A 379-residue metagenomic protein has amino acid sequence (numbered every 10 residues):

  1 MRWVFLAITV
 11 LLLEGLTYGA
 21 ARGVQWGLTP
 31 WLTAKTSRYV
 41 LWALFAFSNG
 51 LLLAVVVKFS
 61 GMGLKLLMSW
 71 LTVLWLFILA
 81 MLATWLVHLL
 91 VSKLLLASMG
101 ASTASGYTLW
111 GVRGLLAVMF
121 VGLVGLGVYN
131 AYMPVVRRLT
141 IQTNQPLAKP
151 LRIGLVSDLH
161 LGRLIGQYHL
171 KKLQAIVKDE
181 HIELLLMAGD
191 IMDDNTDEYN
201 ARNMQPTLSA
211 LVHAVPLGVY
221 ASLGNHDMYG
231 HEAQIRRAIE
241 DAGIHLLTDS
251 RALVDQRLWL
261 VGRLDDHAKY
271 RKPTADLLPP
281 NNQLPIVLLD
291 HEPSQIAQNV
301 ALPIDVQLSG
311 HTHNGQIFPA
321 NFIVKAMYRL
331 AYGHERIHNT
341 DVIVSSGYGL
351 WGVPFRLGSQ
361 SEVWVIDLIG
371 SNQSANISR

Functional and structural regions predicted by a protein language model:
M1-Y132, N376: Non-catalytic terminal accessory segments
W110, F120-Q145, R163-Y168: Hydrophobic alpha-helical transmembrane segments in integral membrane proteins
Q142-R379: Soluble catalytic domains of enzymes that build or remodel membrane lipids, polysaccharides, and related
